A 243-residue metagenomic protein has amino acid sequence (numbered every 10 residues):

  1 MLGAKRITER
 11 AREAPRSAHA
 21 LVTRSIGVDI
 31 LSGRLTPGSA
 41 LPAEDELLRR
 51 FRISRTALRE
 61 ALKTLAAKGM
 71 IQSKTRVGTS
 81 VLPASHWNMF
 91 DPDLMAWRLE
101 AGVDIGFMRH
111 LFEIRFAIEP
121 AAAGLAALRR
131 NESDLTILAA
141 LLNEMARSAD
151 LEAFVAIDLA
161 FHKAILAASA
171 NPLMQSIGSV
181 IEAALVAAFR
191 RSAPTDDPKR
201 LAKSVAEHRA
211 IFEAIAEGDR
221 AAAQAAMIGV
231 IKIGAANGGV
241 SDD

Functional and structural regions predicted by a protein language model:
M1-A117, G124: Short linear motifs at protein or domain termini
L2-T8, A14, L142, A146 (+2 more regions): C-terminal all-alpha effector/ligand-binding and dimerization domain of prokaryotic HTH-type transcriptional repressors
H19, T23, R34, E132-T136 (+2 more regions): Hydrophobic/basic alpha-helical segments enriched in Actinobacteria
L31, L35, A123, A127-N131 (+3 more regions): Short, flexible helix-adjacent loops and helix caps
R50, S54, R59, T75-R76 (+6 more regions): Short alpha-helix boundary/capping motifs
H86-A164, A202-A226: All-alpha effector-binding/dimerization core of bacterial HTH-type transcriptional repressors
A168-S169: Transmembrane helix irregularities
